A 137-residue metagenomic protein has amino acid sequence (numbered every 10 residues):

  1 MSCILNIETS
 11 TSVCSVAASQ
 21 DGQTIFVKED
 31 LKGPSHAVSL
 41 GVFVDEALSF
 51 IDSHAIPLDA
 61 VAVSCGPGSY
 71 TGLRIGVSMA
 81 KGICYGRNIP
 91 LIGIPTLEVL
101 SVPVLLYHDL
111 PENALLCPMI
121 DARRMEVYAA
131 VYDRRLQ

Functional and structural regions predicted by a protein language model:
M1-C65: N-terminal beta-alpha supersecondary unit
I4, D21-T24, D59, M79-I83 (+2 more regions): Residue-level detection of beta-strand scaffold positions
S12, G66-P67, A122-M125: Short glycine-rich anion-binding loops that position phosphate/pyrophosphate groups of nucleotides and phosphorylated
Q23, K32-S35, P90-Q137: Surface "functional belts" at beta-alpha junctions
S49-L58, Y85-I94, D109-E112: Phosphate-handling active-site elements
A62-T96: DPxDG-like acidic metal-binding loop motif
